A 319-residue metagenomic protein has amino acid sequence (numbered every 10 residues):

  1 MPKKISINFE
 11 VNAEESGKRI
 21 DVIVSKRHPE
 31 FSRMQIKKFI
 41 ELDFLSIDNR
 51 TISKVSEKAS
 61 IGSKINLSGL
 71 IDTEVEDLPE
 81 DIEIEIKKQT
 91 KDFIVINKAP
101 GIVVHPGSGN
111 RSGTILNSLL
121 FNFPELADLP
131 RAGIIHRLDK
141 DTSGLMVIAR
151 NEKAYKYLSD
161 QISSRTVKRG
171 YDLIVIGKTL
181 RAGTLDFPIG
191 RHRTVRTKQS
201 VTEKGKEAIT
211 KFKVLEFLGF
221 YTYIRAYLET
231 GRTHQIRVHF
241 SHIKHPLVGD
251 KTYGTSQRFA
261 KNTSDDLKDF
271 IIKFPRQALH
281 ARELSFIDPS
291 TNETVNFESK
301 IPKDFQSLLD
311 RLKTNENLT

Functional and structural regions predicted by a protein language model:
P2-T319: RNA pseudouridine synthases
